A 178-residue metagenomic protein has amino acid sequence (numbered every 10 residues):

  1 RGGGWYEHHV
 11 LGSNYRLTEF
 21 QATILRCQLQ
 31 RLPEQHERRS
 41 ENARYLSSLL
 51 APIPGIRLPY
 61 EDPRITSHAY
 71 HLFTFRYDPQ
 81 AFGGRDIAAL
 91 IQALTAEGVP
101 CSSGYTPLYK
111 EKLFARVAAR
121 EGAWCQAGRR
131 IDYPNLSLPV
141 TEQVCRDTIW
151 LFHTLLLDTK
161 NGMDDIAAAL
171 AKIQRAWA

Functional and structural regions predicted by a protein language model:
R1-L72: Active-site region of PLP-dependent enzymes
I24-E34, H71-G83, I149-L157: Short, well-ordered beta-strand elements within core beta-sheets of diverse protein domains
Q35, R85-L90, G162-D165: Short amphipathic alpha-helical coupling segments at ligand-binding clamshell hinges and other catalytic/signaling
A43-Y45, V99, A171: Solvent-exposed alpha-helix faces
P59-N135: Conserved PLP-binding catalytic core of the aspartate aminotransferase-like
G83, R116-A178: PLP-dependent enzyme catalytic core of the Aspartate aminotransferase-like
